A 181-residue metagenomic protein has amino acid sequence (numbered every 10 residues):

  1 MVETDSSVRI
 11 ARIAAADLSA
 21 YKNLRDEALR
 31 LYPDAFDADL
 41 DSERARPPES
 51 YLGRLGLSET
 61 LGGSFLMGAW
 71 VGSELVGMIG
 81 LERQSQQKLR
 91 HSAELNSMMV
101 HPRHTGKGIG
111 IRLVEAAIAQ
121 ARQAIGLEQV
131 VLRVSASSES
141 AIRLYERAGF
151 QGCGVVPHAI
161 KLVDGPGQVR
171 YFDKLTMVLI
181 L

Functional and structural regions predicted by a protein language model:
V2, E128-I142, E146-L181: C-terminal "cap" of GNAT-fold acetyltransferases
S7-R9: Extreme N-terminal starter segment of soluble prokaryotic enzymes
A15-A16, K22-N23, E27-S97, H101-R103 (+3 more regions): Acetyl-CoA-dependent GNAT
L89-S92, K107-G108, Y171: Non-catalytic, surface-exposed connector residues within folded enzymatic/regulatory domains
H101-R103, K107, A136-S137: Active-site acidic-Proline motif in GNAT/NAT acetyltransferases
R112-Q129, Q151: Conserved acyl-CoA
